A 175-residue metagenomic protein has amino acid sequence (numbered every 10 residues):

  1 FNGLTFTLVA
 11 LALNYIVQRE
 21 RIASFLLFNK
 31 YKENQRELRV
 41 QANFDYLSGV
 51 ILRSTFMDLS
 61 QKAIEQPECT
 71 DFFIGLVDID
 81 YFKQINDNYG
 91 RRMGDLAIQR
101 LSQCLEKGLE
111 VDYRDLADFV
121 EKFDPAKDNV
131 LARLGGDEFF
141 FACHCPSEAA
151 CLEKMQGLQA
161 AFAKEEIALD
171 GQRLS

Functional and structural regions predicted by a protein language model:
F1-L26: Membrane-embedded alpha-helical segments, specifically the hydrophobic cores of selected transmembrane helices
Q18, F25, K32, R36-R39 (+1 more regions): Signal-transmission coiled-coil "S-helix" linker that connects upstream sensory/regulatory modules
R39-N43, G49-F73, D80-V120, P125 (+3 more regions): Conserved long alpha-helical elements within nucleotide-processing catalytic cores of c-di-GMP signaling and class III
T70, K127, Q172-L174: Residue-level signal for beta-strand positions within conserved beta-sheet cores that form or flank
K107-D115, A160-Q172: Short catalytic/binding micro-motifs of nucleotide second-messenger systems
A142-H144, A168-S175: A short glycine-enriched loop-to-beta-strand structural element that forms part of the catalytic core of nucleotide
